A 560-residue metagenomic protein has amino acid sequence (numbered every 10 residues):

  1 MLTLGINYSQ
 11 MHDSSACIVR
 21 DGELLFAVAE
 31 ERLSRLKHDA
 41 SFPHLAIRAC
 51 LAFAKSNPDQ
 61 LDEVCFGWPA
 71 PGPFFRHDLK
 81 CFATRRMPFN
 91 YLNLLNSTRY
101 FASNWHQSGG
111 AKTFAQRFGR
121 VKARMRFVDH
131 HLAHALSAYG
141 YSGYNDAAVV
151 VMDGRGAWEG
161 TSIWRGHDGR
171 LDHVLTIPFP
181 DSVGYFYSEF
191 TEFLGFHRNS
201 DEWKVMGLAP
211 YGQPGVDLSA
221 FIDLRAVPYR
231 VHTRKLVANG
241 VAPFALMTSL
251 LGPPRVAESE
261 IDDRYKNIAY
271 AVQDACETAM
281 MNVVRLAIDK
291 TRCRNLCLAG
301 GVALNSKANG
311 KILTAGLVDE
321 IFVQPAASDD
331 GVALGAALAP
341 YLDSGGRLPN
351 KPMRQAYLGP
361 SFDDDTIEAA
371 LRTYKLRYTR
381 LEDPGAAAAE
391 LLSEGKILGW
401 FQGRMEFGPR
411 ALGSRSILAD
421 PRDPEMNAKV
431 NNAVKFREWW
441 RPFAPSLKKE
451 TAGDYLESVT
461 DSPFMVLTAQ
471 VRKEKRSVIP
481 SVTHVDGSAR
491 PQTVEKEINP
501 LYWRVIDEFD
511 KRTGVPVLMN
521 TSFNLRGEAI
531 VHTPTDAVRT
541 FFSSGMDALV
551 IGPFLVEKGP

Functional and structural regions predicted by a protein language model:
L4-F74: N-terminal cofactor/phosphate-binding cores enriched in small/glycine residues, especially glycine-rich loops such as
Y8-A29, S34-K37, K80, F89-L92 (+9 more regions): Flexible beta->alpha loop and helix N-cap segments adjacent to enzyme active/binding sites
P43, V272, C276, I498: Hydrophobic (often cysteine-bearing) scaffold residues that line and stabilize catalytic clefts of nucleotide/cofactor
R48-D62, F118-G119, V283-R292: Phosphate/pyrophosphate-binding loops at sites that engage ATP/ADP/AMP, CoA/4′-phosphopantetheine, polyphosphate
N57-K112, L136-S137: Short beta-strand-loop/turn "lid" adjacent to the catalytic site in phosphate-handling enzymes
N57-P69, M125-R126, R292-G301, L398-G399: Short glycine-rich phosphate-binding loop at a beta-alpha junction
Y265, A269: Active-site-adjacent structural elements in enzyme catalytic domains
A271-L296: Phosphate/ATP-binding catalytic cores across multiple sugar-kinase/actin-like superfamilies, primarily ASKHA
